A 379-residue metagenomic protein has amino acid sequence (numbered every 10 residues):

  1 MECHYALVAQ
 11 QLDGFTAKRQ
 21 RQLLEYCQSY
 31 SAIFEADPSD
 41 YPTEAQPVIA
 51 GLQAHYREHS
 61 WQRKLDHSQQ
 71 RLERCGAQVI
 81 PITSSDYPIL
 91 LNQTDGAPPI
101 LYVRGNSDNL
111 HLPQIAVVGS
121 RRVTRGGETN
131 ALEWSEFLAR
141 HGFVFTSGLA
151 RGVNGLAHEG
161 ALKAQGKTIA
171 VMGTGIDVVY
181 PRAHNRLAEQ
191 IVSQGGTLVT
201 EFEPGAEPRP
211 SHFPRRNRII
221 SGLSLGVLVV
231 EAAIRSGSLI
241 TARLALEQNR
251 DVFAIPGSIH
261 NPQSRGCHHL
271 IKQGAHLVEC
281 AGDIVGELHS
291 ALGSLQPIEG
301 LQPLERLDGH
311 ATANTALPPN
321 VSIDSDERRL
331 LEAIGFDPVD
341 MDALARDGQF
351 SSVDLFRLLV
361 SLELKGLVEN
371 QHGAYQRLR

Functional and structural regions predicted by a protein language model:
M1-C3, P81-R379: Glycine-biased, small-residue-rich flexible motifs in mid-sequence functional cores and linkers
M1-S85, M341, K365-A374, L378-R379: Short, small/acidic-rich helices and loops at N termini and domain boundaries of DNA replication/processing enzymes
